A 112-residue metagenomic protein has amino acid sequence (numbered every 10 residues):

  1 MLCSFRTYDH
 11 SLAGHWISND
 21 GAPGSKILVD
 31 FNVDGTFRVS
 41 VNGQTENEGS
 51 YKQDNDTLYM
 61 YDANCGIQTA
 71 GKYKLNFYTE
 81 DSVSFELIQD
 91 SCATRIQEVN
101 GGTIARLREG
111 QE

Functional and structural regions predicted by a protein language model:
C3-E48, T57-E112: Lipid interaction determinants
